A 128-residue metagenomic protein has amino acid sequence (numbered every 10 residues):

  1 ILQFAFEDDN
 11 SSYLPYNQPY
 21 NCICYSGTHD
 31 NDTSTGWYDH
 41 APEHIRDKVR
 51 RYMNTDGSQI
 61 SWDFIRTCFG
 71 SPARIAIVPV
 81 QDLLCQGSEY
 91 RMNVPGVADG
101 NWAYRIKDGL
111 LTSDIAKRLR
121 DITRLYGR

Functional and structural regions predicted by a protein language model:
I1-R128: Catalytic cores of glycan-processing enzymes that make or break glycosidic bonds
